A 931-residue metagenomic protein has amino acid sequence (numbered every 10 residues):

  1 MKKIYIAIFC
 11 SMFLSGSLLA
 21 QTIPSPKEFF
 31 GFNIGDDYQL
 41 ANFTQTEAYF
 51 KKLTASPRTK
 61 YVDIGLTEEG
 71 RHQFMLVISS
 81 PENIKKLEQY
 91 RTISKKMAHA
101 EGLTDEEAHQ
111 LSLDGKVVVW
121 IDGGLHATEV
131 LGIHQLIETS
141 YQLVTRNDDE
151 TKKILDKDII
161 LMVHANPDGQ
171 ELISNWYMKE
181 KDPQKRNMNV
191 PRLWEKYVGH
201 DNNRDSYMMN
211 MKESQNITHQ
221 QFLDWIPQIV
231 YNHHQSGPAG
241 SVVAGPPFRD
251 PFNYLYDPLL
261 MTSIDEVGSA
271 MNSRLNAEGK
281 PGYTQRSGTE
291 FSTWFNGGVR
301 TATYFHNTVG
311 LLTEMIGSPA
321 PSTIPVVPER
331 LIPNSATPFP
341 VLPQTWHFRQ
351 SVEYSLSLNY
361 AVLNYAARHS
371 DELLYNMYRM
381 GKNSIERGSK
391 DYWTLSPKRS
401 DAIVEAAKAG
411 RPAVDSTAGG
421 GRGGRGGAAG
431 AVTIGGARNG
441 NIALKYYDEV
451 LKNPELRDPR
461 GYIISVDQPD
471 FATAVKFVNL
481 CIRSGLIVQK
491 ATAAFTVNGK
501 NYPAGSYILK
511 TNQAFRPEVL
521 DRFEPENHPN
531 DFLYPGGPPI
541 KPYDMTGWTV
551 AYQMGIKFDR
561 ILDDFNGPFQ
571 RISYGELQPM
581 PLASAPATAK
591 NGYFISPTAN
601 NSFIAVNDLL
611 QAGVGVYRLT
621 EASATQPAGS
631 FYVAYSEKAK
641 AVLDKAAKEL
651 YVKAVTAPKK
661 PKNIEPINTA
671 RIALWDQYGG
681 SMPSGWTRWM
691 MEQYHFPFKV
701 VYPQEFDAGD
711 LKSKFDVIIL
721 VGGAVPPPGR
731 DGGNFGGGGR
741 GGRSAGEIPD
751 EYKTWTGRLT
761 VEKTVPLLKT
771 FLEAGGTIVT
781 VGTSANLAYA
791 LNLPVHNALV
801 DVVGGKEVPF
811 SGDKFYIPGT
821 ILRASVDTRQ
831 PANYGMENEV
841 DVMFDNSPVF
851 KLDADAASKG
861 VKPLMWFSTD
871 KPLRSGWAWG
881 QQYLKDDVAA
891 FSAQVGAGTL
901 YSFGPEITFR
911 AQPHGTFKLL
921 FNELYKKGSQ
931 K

Functional and structural regions predicted by a protein language model:
M1-I4: Positively charged n-region of N-terminal signal peptides that target proteins for export
A7-S17: Bacterial N-terminal signal peptides
Q21-D158, R204-D205, N210-K212, N216 (+5 more regions): Intrinsic-disorder/low-complexity accessory segments
E107-H109, K181-R192, I217, I229-G237 (+1 more regions): Structured alpha-helical segments in the cores of large, soluble enzyme domains
L125-A127, V163-D168, S206-M208, G237: Acidic, glycine-rich active-site loops and adjacent beta-strand->loop/helix elements that engage anionic groups
L155-I160, P167-R204: Divalent-metal coordination cores built from histidine and acidic residues
M162-N166, Y177, N232-G240, S784: Short, solvent-exposed turn/loop segments enriched in Gly/Ser/Thr/Pro and often Arg
N187-M208, V230-F248, V267, M271: Core alpha/beta catalytic barrel or barrel-like domain that forms the active/cofactor pocket in diverse metabolic
